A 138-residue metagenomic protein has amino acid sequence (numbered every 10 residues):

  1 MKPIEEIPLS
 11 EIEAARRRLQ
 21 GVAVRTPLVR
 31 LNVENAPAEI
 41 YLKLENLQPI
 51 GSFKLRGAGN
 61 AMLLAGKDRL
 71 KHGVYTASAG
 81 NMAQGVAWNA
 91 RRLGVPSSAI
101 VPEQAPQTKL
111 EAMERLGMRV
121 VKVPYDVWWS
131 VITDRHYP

Functional and structural regions predicted by a protein language model:
M1-P138: PLP-dependent amino-acid enzyme catalytic core
